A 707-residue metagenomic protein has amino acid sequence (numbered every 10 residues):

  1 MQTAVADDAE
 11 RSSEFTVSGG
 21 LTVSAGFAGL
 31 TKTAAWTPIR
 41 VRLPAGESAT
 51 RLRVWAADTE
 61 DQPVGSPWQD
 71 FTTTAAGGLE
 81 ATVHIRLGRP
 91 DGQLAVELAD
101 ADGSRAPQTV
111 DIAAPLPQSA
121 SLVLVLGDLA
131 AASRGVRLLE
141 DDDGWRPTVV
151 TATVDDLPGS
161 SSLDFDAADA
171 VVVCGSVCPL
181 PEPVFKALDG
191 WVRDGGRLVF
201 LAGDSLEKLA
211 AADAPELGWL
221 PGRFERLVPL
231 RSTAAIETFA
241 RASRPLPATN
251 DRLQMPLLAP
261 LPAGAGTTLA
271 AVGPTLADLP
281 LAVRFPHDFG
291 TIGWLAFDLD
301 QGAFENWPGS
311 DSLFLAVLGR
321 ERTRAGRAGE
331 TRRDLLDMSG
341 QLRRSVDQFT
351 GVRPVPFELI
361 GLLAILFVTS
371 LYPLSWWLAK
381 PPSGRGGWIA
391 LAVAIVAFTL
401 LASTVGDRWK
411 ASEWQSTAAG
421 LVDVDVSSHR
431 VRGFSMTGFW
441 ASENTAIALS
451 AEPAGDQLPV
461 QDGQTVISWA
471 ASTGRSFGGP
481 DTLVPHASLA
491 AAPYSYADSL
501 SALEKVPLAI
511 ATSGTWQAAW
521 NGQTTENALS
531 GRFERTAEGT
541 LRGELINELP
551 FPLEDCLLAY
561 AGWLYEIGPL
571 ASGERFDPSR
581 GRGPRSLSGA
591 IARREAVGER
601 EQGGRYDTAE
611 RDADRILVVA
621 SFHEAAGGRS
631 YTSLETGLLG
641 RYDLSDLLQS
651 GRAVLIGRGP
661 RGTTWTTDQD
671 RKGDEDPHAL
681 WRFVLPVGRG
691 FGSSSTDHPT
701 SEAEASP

Functional and structural regions predicted by a protein language model:
V5-E60, P67-L94, A114-S121, T275-L281 (+7 more regions): Extracellular ligand-binding/catalytic regions of CAZymes and related secreted enzymes and adhesion modules
D91-C174, D204, L220-R223, L227 (+3 more regions): Aromatic-Pro/Gly-enriched surface loop or interdomain linker that acts as a lid/target-recognition segment
V154-S160, K186, A277-L281: Alpha-helical scaffolding within the catalytic cores of extracellular/periplasmic polymer-degrading hydrolases
D169-C174, V199, I292-A296: Structural motif
S176-D251, A270-G273, S310-L313: A glycine-rich, often tryptophan-bearing local segment used as a flexible ligand/cofactor-contacting loop or short
P262-L281: Short, Gly/Ser/Thr-enriched beta-strand-loop segments that form substrate-interacting elements of hydrolase/peptidase
A390, F398-I467: A terminal-accessory region detector
T437-G583: Soluble catalytic regions of membrane-associated enzymes that act on cell-envelope and secretory-pathway components
